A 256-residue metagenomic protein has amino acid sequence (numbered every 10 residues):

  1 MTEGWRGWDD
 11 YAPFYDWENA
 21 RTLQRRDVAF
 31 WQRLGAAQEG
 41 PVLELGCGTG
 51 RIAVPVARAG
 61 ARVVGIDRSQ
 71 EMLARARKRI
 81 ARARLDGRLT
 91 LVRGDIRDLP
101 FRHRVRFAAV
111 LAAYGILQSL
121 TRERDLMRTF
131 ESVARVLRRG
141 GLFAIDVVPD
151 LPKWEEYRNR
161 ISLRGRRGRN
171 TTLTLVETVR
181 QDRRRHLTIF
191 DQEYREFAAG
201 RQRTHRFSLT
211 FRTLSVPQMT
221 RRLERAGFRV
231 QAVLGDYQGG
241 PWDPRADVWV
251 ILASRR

Functional and structural regions predicted by a protein language model:
M1-G40: Conserved class I S-adenosyl-L-methionine
E39-G48: Conserved class I S-adenosyl-L-methionine
R51: Conserved SAM/SAH-binding loop-helix junction of Class I S-adenosyl-L-methionine-dependent methyltransferases
V54-D98: Class I SAM-dependent methyltransferase SAM/SAH-binding core
F101-A109: A short acidic, Gly/Pro-enriched loop at the edge of an enzyme's catalytic core that lines a small-molecule cofactor
M127-R139: A short glycine-rich, Lys/Arg-flanked "PGG" loop and its adjoining helix->strand segment in the class I
A144-R221: SAM-dependent methyltransferase
T210-R256: C-terminal lobe and adjacent flexible extensions of AdoMet/dcAdoMet transferase-like proteins
